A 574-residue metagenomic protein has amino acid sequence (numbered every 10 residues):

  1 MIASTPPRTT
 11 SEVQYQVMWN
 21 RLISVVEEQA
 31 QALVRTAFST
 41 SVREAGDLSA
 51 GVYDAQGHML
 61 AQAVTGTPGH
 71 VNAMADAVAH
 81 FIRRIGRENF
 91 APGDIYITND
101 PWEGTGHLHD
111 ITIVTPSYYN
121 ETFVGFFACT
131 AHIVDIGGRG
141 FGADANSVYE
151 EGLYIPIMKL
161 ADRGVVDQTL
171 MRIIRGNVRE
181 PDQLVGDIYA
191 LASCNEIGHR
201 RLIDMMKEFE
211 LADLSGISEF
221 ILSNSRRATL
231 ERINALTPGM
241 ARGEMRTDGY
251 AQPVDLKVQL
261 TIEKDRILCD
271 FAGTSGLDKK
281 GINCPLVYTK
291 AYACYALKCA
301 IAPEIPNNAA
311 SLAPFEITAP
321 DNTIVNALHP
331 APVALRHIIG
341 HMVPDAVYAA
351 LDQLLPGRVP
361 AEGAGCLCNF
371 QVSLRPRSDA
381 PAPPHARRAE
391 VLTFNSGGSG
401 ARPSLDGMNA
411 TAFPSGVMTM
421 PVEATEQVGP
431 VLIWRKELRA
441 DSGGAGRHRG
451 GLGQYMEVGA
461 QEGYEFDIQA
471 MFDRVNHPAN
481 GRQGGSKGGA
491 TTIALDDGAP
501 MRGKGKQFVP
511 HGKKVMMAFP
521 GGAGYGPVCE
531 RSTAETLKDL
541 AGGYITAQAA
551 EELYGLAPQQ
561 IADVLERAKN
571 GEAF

Functional and structural regions predicted by a protein language model:
I2-P92, I97-Y119, F123-F574: Glycine/proline-enriched, intrinsically flexible loops and inter-domain linkers
